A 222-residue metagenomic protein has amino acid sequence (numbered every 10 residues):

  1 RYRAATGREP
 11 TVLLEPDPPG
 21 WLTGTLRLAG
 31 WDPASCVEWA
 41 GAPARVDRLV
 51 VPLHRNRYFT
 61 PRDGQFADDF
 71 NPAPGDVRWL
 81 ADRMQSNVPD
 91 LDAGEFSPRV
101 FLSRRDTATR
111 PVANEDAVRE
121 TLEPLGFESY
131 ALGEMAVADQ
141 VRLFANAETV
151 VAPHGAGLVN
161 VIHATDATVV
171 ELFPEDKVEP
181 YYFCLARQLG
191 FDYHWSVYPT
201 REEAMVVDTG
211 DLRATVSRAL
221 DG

Functional and structural regions predicted by a protein language model:
R1-G222: The feature primarily captures lumenal catalytic ectodomains of type II secretory-pathway glycosyltransferases
